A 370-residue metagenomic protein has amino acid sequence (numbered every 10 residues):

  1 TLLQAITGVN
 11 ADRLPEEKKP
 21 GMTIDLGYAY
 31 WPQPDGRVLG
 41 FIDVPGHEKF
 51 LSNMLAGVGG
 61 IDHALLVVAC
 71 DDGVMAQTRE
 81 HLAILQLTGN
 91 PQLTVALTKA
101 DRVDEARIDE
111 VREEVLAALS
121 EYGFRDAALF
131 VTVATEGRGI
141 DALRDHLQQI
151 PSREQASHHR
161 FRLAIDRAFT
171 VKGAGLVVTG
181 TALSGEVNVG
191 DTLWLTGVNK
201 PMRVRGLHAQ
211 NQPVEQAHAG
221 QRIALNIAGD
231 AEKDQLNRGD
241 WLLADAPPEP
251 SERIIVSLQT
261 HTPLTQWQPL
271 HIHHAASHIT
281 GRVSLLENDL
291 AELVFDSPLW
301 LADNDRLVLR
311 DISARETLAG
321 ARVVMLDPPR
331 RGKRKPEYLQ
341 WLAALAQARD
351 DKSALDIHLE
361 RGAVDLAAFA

Functional and structural regions predicted by a protein language model:
T1-S52, I61-A64, V68: P-loop NTPase switch module centered on the Walker A-proximal segment
T1-T7, Q33-L39, G60, L66-V68 (+4 more regions): Helix-rich terminal scaffold detector
L2, G21, D43, M54 (+10 more regions): Residue-level signature of catalytic and energy-coupling elements of molecular machines, predominantly ATP/GTP-dependent
E16, G21-M22, Y30-Q33, L55-G57 (+11 more regions): Replace "in large, NTP-powered and nucleic-acid-processing enzymes" with "in large, NTP-powered factors and other
V38, V44-K49, V58-L82, Q86-E110: Conserved Switch II/interswitch segment of TRAFAC-class P-loop GTPases
H47-E48, D71-M75, N90, K99-D104 (+7 more regions): Conserved nucleotide-binding/hydrolysis micro-motifs of P-loop NTPases
Q92, V103-R107, D230-A370: C-terminal effector modules of nucleic-acid-centric enzymes and ribosome-associated factors
A117-T262: Conserved catalytic-core segments of large NTP-driven translation/proteostasis enzymes
